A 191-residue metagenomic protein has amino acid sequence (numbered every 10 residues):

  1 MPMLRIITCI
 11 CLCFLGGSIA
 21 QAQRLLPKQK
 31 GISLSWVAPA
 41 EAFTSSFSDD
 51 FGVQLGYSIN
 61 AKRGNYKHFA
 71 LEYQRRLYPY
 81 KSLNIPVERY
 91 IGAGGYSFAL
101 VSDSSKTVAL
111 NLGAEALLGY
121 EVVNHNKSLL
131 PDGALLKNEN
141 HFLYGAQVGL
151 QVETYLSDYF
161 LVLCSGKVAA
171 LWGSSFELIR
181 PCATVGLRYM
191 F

Functional and structural regions predicted by a protein language model:
M1-Q29: Cleavable N-terminal export/targeting peptides
Q21-L71, R75-R76, R188: Short glycine/proline- and aromatic-enriched beta-strand/turn motifs that initiate or cap beta-hairpins
R24-I32, R63-F69, K106-L112, N140-F142 (+2 more regions): Outer-envelope beta-barrel architecture signal
S35-A40, L77-P79, P131-L136, K167-A170: Extracytoplasmic loops and strand-loop junctions of Gram-negative outer membrane beta-barrel proteins
T44-D49, L83-R89, L135-F142, S175-R180: Replace "Gram-negative outer membrane beta-barrel proteins" with "bacterial and organellar outer membrane beta-barrel
G56-P131, F160, Y189: Gram-negative (and chloroplast) outer-membrane scaffold detector with strong preference for beta-barrel transmembrane
L136, L143-T154: Acidic, glycine-rich flexible loop segments
I179-F191: Outer-membrane beta-barrel "beta-signal"
